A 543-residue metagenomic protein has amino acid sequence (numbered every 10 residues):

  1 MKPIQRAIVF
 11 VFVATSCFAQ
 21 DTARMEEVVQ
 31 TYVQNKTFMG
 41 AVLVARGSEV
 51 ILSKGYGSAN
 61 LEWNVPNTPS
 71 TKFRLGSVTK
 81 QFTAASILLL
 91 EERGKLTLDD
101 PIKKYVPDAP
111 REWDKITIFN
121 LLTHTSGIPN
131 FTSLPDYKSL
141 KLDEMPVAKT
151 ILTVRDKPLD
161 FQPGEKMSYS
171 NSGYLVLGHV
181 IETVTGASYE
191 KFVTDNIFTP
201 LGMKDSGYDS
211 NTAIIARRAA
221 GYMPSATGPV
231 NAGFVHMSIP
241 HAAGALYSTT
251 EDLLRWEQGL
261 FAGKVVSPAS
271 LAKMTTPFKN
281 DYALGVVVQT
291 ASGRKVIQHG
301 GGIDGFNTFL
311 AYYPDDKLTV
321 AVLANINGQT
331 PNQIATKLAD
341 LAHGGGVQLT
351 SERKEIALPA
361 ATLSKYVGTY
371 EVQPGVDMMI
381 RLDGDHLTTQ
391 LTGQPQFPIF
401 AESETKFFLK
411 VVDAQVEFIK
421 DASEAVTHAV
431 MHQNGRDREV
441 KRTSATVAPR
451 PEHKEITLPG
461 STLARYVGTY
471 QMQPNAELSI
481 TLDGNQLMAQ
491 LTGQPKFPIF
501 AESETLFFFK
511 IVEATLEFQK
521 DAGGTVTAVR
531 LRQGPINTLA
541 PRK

Functional and structural regions predicted by a protein language model:
M1-N67, F73, L89-T97, T123-I128 (+6 more regions): N-terminal leader/targeting segments and the immediately adjacent pre-domain N-terminus
A19, K72-S77, E112-K115, E144 (+5 more regions): Short, solvent-exposed loop/helix junctions and linker helices that flank or host conserved functional motifs
Q20-K54, K141, L152, E182-A187 (+3 more regions): Catalytic loop of the DD-peptidase/beta-lactamase superfamily, centered on the K-T-G motif and neighboring
T22-R24, R74-V78, L90-D136, D156-P158 (+2 more regions): Active-site helix/loop module of the DD-peptidase/beta-lactamase fold, centered on the serine-lysine SxxK catalytic
T31-A41, E62-T123, L159-S172, H241 (+1 more regions): Short active-site loop at a secondary-structure junction that contains or immediately precedes the catalytic residue(s)
Y56, N67, I128, F161 (+8 more regions): Short clusters of hydrophobic/aromatic residues that line enzyme substrate/ligand-binding pockets
K72-R74, Y105-A109, Y137-K141, Q162-K166 (+4 more regions): Second-shell loop/turn segments in exported
Q81-S86, L175-H179, T250, R255: Short amphipathic alpha-helical face segments that pack within enzyme cores and frequently flank/anchor catalytic
